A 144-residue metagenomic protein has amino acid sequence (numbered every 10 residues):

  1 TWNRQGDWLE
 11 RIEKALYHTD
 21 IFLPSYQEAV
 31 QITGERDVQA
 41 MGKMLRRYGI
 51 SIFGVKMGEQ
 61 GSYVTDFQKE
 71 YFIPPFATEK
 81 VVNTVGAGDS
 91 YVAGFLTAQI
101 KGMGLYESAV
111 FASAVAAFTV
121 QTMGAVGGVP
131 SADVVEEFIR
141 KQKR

Functional and structural regions predicted by a protein language model:
T1-K43, S51, G61: Conserved beta-alpha-beta core of the PfkB/ribokinase-like small-molecule kinase fold
L9, V38-R144: Conserved phosphate-binding/catalytic region of the ribokinase-like
